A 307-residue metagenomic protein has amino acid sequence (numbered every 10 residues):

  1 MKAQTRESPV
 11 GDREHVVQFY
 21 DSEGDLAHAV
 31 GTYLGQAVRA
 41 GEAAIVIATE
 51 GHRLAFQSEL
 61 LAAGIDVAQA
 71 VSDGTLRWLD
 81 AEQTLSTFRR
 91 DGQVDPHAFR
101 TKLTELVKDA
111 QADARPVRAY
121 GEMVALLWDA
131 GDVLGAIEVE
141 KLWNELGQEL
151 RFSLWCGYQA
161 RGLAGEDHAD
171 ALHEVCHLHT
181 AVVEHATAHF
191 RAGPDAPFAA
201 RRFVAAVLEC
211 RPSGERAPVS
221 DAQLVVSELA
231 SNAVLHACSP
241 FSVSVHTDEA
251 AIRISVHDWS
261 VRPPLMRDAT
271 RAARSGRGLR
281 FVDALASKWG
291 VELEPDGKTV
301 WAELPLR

Functional and structural regions predicted by a protein language model:
M1-H185: Positively charged, polar, low-complexity stretches
G35-V38, A230, V234: Short regulatory alpha-helical segment in sensory/regulatory domains of signaling proteins that mediates
I47-A48, A192, S244: Small/polar loops that bind or transfer phosphate-bearing groups
Q148, S231-R307: Conserved beta-strand-loop-beta-strand hairpin that lines the nucleotide-binding pocket of ATP/GTP-utilizing enzymes
G165-H179, F198-R202, L235, H246-R253: DHp/HisKA dimerization-phosphotransfer hairpin of two-component histidine kinases
V183-A206: Short beta-to-alpha transition helix within the HATPase_c
F198, R202-S227: Conserved short strand/loop->alpha-helix "switch" segment adjacent to the catalytic nucleotide/phosphoryl-transfer site
